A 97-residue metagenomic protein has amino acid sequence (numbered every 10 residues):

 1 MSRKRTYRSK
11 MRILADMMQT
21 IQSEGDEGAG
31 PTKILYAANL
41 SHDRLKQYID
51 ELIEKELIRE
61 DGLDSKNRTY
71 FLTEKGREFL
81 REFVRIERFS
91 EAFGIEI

Functional and structural regions predicted by a protein language model:
M1-M18: Short alpha-helical segments that sit at the start of domains
M1-S2, E82-I97: Amphipathic alpha-helical dimerization/coiled-coil segments that flank or bridge DNA-binding/regulatory modules
A15-D26, V84: Short, locally clustered residues in the helix-turn-helix/winged-helix DNA-binding domain
D26-A37: Short acidic, hydrophobic short linear motifs in intrinsically disordered regions
N39-E54: Short amphipathic alpha-helical interaction segments
I53-L63: A short, conserved structural fragment
K66-R81: Basic, amphipathic "hinge/linker" alpha-helix immediately C-terminal to the N-terminal HTH DNA-binding motif
